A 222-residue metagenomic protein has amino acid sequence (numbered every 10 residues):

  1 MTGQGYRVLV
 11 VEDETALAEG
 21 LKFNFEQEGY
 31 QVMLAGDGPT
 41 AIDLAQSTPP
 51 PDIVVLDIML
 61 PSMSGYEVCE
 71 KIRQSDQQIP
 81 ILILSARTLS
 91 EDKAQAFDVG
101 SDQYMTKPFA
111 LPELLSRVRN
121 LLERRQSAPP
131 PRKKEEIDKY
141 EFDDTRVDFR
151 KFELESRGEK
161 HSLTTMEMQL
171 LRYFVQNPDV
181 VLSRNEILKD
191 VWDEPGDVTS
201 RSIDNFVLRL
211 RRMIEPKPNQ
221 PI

Functional and structural regions predicted by a protein language model:
M1-P129: N-terminal/domain-start alpha-helical segments
Y6-R7, N120-V181, N185: Short, Lys/Arg-enriched segments at the junction into DNA-binding effector domains of transcriptional regulators
G29, P178, P218: Short glycine-rich hinge loops at helix-strand junctions in the catalytic core of two-component histidine kinases
A45, F174-P178, V191: Short helix-to-turn junction characteristic of helix-turn-helix DNA-binding domains, especially the helix
P112, V180-V191: Short coil-to-helix segment of the ABC ATPase nucleotide-binding domain corresponding to the Q-loop/switch region
R117, M166, F206: Residues within the DNA-recognition helix of helix-turn-helix
I137, S162, N205-I222: DNA-binding patch around the recognition helix
L170-L171, I187, L210, I214: DNA major-groove recognition helices of helix-turn-helix
